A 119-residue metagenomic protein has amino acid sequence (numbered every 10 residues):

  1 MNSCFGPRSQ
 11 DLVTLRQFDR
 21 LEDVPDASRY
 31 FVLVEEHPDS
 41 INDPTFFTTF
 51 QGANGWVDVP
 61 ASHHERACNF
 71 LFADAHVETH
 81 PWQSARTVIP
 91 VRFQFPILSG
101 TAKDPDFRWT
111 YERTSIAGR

Functional and structural regions predicted by a protein language model:
M1-R119: Short, well-structured segments within or immediately adjacent to enzyme catalytic domains that line ligand-binding
